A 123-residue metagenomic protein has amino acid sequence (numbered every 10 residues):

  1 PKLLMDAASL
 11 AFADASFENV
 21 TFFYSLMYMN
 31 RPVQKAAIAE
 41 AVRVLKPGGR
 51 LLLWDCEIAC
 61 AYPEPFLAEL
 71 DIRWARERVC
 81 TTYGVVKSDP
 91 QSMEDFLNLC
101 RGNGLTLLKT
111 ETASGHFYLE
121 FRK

Functional and structural regions predicted by a protein language model:
M5-V20: A short acidic, Gly/Pro-enriched loop at the edge of an enzyme's catalytic core that lines a small-molecule cofactor
S9, M27, I58: Active-site micro-motifs of SAM-dependent methyltransferase domains
S16, P47, G104-T106: Short loop/turn motifs at secondary-structure junctions
E18-V33: A short SAM/SAH-binding and catalytic strip from SAM-dependent methyltransferases
K35-P47: A short glycine-rich, Lys/Arg-flanked "PGG" loop and its adjoining helix->strand segment in the class I
W54-T112, H116: C-terminal alpha-helical "lid/dimerization" subdomain adjacent to the S-adenosyl-L-methionine
F121-K123: Active-site beta-strand termini and strand-to-loop segments that position acidic
